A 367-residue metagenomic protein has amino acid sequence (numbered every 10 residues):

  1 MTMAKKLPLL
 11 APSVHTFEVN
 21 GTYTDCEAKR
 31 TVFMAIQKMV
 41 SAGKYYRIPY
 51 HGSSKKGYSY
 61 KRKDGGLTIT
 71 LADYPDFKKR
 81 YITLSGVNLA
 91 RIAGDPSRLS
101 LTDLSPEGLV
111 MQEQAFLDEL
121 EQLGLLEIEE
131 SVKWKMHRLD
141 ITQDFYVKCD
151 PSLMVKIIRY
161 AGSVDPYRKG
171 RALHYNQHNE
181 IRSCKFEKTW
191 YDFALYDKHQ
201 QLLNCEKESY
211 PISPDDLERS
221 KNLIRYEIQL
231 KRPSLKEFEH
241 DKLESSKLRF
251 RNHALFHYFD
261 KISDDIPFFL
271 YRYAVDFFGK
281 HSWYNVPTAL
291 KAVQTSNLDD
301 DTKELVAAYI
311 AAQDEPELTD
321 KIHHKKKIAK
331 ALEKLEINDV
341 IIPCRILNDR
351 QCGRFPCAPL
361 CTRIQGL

Functional and structural regions predicted by a protein language model:
M1-P316, I337-L367: Structured, helix-rich domain cores that form ligand/interaction pockets
K321-K330: Helix-turn-helix DNA-binding segment
K330-E333, I337: Residue-level detection of the helix-turn-helix DNA-binding "recognition helix"
